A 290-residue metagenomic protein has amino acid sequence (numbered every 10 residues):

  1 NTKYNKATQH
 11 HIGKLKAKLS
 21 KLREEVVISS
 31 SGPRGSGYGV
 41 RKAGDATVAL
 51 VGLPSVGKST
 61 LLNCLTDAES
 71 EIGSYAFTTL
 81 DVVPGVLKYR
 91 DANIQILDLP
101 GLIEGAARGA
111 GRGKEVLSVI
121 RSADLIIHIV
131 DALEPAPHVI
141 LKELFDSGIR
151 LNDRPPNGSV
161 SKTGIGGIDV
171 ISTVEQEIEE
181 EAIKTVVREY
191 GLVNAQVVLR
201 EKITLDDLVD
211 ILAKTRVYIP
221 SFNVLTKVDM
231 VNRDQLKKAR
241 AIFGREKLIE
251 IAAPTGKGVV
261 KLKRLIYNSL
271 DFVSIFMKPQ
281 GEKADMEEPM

Functional and structural regions predicted by a protein language model:
N1-K184, E189: Conserved G1/Walker A P-loop phosphate-binding module
A7-T47, V51, V56, P156-M290: C-terminal-of-GTPase-core extension/linker across diverse P-loop GTPases
